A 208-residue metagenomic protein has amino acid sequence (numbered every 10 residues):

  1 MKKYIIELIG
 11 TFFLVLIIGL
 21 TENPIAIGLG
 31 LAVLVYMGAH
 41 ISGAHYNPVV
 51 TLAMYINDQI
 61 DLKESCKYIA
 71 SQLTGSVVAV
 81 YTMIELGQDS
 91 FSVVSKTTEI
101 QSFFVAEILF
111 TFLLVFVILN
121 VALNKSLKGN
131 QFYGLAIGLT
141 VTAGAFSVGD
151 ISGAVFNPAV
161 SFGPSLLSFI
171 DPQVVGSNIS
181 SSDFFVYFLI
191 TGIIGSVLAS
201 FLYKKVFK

Functional and structural regions predicted by a protein language model:
M1-K208: Membrane-interface helix-loop junctions and terminal tails of multi-pass membrane proteins
